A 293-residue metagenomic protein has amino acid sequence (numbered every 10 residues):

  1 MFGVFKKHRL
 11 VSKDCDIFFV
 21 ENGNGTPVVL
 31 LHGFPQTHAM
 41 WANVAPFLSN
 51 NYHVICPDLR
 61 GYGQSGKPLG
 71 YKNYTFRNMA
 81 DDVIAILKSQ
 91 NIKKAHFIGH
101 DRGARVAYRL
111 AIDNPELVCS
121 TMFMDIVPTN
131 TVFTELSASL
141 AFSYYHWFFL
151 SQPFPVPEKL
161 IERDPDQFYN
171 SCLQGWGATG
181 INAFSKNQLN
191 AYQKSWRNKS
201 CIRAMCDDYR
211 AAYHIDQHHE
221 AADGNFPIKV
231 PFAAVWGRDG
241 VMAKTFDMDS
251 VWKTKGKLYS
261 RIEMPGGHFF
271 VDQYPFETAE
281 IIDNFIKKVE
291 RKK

Functional and structural regions predicted by a protein language model:
G3-H8, C15-V20, P27, I55 (+5 more regions): Flexible "cap/lid" subdomain of the alpha/beta-hydrolase fold that forms the substrate-access gate
V11-K13, H32: Short strand-coil-strand connectors
E21-G66: Conserved HGGG/HGGXW glycine-rich cap/lid loop of the alpha/beta-hydrolase fold
P35, N50, P115-E116, K257 (+1 more regions): Proline-centered flexible-loop/turn and helix-kink motifs
A39-A42, R203, E280: Alpha-helical elements of the RecA-like P-loop NTPase motor core of helicases
N43-V44, M248, E277: A short acidic, amphipathic alpha-helical/loop segment
G267-P275, A279: Catalytic histidine-centered segment of alpha/beta-hydrolase-like enzymes
A279-D283, K287: C-terminal alpha-helical cap of glycosyltransferases
